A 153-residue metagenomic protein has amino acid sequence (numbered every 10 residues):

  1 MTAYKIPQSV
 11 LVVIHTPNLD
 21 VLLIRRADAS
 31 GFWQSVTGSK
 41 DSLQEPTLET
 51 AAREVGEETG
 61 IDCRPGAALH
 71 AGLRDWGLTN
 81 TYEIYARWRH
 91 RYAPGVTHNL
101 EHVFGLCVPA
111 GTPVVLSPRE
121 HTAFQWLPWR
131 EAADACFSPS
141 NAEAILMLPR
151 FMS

Functional and structural regions predicted by a protein language model:
M1-V13, A93-P94: Acidic, metal-coordinating catalytic segment for phosphate/diphosphate chemistry, firing primarily on the Nudix
P7, S35, T97-E101: Short connector loops at helix/strand junctions that flank enzyme active sites, especially segments positioning acidic
Q8-V10, L19, E101-H102, T122: Change "...and in nucleic-acid phosphodiester-cleaving endonucleases..." to "...and in nucleic-acid processing enzymes
V13, L22-I24, H102-L106: Short, hydrophobic/aromatic-rich beta-strand segments within well-structured domains
T16-R64, H70-A71: Conserved Nudix-box catalytic region and its N-terminal flanking loop in Nudix hydrolases and closely related
R74-P113: Active-site-adjacent beta-strand/loop module that shapes the phosphate/pyrophosphate-binding cleft
E101-L146: NUDIX/MutT-family hydrolases
M147-M152: C-terminal alpha-helix
